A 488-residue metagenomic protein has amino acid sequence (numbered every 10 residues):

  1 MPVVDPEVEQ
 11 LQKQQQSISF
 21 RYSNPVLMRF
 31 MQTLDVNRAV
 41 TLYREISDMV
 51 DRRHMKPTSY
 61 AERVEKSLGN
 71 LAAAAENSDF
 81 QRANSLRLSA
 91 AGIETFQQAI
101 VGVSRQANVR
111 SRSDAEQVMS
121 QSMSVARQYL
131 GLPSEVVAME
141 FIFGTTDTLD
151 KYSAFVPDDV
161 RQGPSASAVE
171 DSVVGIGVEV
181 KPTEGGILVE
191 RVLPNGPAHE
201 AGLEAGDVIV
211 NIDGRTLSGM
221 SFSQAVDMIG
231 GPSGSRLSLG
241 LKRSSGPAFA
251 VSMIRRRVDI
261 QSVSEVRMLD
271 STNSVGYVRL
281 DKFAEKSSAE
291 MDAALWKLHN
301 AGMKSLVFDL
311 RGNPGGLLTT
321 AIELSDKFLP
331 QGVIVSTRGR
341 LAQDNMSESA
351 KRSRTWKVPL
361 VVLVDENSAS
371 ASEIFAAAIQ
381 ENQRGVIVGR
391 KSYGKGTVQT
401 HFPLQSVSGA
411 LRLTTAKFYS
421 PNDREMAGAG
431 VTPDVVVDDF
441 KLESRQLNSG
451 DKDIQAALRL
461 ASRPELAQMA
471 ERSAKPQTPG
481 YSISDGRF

Functional and structural regions predicted by a protein language model:
M1-S153, G480-R487: Terminal targeting/pro-maturation regions of precursor/exported proteins
I46, F141, V178, L239 (+5 more regions): Residue-level signature of catalytic and energy-coupling elements of molecular machines, predominantly ATP/GTP-dependent
M55, Y60, Q128-S134, F155-V160 (+4 more regions): Cleft-lining beta-strand/loop regions that shape enzyme active-site pockets
S67, G144, T148, A198-A201 (+2 more regions): Stable alpha-helical structural segments in soluble proteins, enriched in small hydrophobic residues
S78-E94, G163-A166, T337-M346: Short, surface-exposed glycine/acidic/tryptophan-bearing loops
I93, A410, R424-F488: Conserved functional hotspot residues or short segments at active or partner-binding sites across diverse domains
I176, L188-V189, L413-T415: Short loop/turn microsegments at loop-to-beta-strand junctions
A369, R384-I387, Y393-P433, V437-D439: Acidic, polar loop-rich interaction surfaces within structured domains
